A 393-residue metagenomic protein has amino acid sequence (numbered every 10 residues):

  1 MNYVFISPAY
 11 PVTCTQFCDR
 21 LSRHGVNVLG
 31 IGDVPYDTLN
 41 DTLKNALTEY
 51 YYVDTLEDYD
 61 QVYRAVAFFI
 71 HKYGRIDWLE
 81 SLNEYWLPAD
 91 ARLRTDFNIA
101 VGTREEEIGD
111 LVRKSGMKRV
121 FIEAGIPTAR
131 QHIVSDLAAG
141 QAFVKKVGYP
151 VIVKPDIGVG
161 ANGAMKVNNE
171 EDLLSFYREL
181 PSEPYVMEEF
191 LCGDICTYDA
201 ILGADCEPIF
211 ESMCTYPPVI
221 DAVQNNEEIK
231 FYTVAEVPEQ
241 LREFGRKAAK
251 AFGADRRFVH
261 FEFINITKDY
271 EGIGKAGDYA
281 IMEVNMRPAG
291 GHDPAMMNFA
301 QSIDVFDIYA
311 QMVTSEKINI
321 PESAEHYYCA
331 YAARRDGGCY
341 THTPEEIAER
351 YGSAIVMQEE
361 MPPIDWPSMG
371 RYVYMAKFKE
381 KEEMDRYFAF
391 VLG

Functional and structural regions predicted by a protein language model:
M1-E106, I318, E325, K381-L392: ATP-binding N-terminal substructure of ATP-dependent carboxylate-amine bond-forming enzymes
Y50-E57, H132-D136, M165-N168, A376: Short acidic-hydrophobic, aromatic-tinged amphipathic segments that line or gate anion-handling sites
Q61, A139-F143, D172: Short acidic active-site motifs
R94-G163: A conserved helix-loop-beta module that forms one wall/lid of the active-site cleft in ATP-utilizing catalytic domains
P127-R130, P150-V153, N162-T197, V219-E228 (+3 more regions): Conserved ATP-binding module of the ATP-grasp superfamily
E189-A254, F258, N265, D269 (+3 more regions): ATP-dependent carboxylate/phosphate-activation module, predominantly the ATP-grasp catalytic core and closely related
D255-E262, N319-E325: Flexible, glycine/charged-enriched surface loops at secondary-structure junctions
I308-G393: Peripheral (often C-terminal) accessory segments that flank ATP-dependent C-N-forming ligase machineries
